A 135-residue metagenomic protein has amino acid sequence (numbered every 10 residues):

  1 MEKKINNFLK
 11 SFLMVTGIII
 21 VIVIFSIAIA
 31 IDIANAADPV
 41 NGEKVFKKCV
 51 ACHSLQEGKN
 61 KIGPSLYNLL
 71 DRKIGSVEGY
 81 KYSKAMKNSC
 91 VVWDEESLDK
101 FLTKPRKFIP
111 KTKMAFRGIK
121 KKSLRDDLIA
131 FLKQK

Functional and structural regions predicted by a protein language model:
M1-L13: N-terminal secretory signal peptides that target proteins for export/translocation
K10-I22: Sec-dependent signal peptide recognition, specifically the positively charged N-region followed immediately by
I19-I33: C-terminal segment of classical bacterial N-terminal signal peptides
A30-F46: Electrostatic cytochrome c docking/interface patches
P39, E43, S54-D94, A115-G118: Gly/Gly-Pro-rich "capping" loops immediately C-terminal to redox-active cysteine motifs in periplasmic/lumenal
F46-L55, L128-L132: The canonical Cys-X-X-Cys-His
V92-K135: C-terminal capping alpha-helices of c-type cytochrome domains
